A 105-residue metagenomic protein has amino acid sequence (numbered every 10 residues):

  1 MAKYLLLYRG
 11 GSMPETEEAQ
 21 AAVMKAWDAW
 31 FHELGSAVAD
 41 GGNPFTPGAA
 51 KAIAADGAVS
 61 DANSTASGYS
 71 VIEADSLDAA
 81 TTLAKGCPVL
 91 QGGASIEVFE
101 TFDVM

Functional and structural regions predicted by a protein language model:
M1-M105: Conserved, structured core segments of small domains
